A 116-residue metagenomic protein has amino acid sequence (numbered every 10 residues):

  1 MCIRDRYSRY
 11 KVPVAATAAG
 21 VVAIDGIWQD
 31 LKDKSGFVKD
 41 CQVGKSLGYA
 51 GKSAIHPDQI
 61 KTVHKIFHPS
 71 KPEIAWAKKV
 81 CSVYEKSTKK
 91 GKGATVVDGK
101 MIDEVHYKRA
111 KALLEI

Functional and structural regions predicted by a protein language model:
R4-I116: Expand to "…catalyze enediolate/carbanion chemistry for C-C bond making/breaking, isomerization, decarboxylation
